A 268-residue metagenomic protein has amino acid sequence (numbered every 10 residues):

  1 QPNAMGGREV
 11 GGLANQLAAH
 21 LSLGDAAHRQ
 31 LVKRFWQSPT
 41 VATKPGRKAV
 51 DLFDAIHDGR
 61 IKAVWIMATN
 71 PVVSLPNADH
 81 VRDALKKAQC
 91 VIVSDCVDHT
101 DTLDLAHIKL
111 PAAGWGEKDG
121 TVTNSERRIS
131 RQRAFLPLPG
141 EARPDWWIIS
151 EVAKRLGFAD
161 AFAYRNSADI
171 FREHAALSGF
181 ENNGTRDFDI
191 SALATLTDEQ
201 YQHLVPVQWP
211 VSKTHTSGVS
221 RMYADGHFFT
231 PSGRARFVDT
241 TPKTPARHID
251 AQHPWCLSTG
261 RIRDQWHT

Functional and structural regions predicted by a protein language model:
Q1-G7, R165-S178: A glycine-rich phosphate-binding loop feature that marks nucleotide/adenosyl-phosphate handling sites
V10-A14, A18-E141, R172-T268: A cross-kingdom feature strongest in bacterial/archaeal respiratory oxidoreductases
D145-F162: Non-catalytic, well-ordered alpha-helical segments in soluble enzyme domains
